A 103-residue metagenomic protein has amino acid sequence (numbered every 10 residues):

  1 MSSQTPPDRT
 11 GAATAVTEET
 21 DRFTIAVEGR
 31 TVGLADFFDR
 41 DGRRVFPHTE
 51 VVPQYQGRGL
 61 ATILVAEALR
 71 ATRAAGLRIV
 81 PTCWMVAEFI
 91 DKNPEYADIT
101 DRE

Functional and structural regions predicted by a protein language model:
S2-G42: N-terminal first-folded block
L34, F38, T62-L64, E88: Basic, gly/Ser/Thr/Pro-rich low-complexity segments located predominantly at protein N termini
G42, V51, M85-V86: A generic "binding-loop/recognition-motif" signal
T49-Q56: A short, internal acetyl-CoA/4′-phosphopantetheine-binding micro-motif in the GNAT/acyltransferase core
G57-A68: Conserved acetyl-CoA-binding loop-helix of GNAT-fold acetyltransferases
R70-E103: C-terminal structural segments of small proteins and small subunits
